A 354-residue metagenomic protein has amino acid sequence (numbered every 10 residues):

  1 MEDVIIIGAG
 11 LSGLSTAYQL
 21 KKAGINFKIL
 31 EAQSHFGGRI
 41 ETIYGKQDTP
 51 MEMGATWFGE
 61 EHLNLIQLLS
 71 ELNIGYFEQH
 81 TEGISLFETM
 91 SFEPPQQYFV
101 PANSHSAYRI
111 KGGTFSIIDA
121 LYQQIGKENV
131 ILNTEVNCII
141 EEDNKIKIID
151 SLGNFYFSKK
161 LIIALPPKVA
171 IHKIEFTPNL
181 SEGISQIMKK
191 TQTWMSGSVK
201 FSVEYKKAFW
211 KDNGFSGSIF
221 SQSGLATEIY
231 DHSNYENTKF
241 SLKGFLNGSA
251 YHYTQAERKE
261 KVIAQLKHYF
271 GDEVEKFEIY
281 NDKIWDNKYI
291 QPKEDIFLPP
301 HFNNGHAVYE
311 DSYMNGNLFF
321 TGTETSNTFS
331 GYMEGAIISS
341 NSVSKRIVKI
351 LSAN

Functional and structural regions predicted by a protein language model:
E2-I29: N-terminal Rossmann-like FAD-binding beta1-loop-alpha1 element of flavoenzymes
I5-I7, L30, V136, Y156-A170: Short hydrophobic core segments
S15, A23, F215, G224-N354: Conserved flavin/dinucleotide-binding core of flavoenzymes
K21-K46: Glycine-rich FAD pyrophosphate-binding loop
P50, L65-L86, W210-F215: A short alpha-helix-loop-beta-strand transition element characteristic of N-terminal alpha/beta dinucleotide-binding
T56-L63, A102-A120: Short beta-strand to alpha-helix junction loop
L132-I146: A conserved short coil-to-beta-strand element within the FAD-binding core of flavoproteins
I163-G183: Flavin (primarily FAD) binding-site architecture
